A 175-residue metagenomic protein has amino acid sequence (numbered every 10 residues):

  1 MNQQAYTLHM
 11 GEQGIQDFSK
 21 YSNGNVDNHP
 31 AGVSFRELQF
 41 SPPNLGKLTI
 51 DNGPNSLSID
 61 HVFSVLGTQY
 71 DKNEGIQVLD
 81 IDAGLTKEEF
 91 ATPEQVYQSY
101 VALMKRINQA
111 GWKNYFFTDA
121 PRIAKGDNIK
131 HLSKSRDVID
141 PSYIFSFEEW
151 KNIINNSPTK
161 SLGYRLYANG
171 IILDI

Functional and structural regions predicted by a protein language model:
N2-D82: Compositionally biased P/S/T/G-rich terminal and signal peptide-adjacent segments that lie outside catalytic cores
Q4-L8, E12-K20, Q95-Q98, A102-K105 (+1 more regions): Polar/charged alpha-helical tracts
V33-F35, P42-N44, L66, T92 (+3 more regions): Sparse, context-dependent recognition of short Cys/His-centered cofactor- or disulfide-binding micro-motifs
L57-S58, K87-T92, I172-D174: Short, surface-exposed beta-strand/loop "edge" segments at domain boundaries and coil↔beta transitions
S64-I144, S157-T159: Long, charged/polar, surface-exposed segments that mediate recognition or autoinhibition
I144-I175: C-terminal interaction module
